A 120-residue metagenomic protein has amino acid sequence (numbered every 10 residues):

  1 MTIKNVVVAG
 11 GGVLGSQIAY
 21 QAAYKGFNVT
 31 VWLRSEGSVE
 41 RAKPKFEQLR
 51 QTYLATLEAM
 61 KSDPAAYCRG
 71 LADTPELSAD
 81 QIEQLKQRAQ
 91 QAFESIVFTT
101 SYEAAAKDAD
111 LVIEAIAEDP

Functional and structural regions predicted by a protein language model:
M1-R69: NAD(P)+-binding Rossmann beta1-loop-alpha1 motif at the extreme N-terminus of oxidoreductases
R34, E40-R41, T52-P120: Rossmann-like NAD(P)-binding element
